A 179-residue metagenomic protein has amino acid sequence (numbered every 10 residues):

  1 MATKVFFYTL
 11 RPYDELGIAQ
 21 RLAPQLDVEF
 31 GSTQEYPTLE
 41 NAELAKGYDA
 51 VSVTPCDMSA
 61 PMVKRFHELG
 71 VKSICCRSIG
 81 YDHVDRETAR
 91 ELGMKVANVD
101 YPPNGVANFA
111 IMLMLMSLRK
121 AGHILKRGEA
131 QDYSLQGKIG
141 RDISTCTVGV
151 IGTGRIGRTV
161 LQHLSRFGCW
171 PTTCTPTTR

Functional and structural regions predicted by a protein language model:
M1-Y48, G168-W170: N-terminal glycine-/charge-rich "phosphate-binding" loop or analogous flexible N-terminal tail
A2, G47, V71, S144-T147: Phosphate-coordination loops involved in phosphoryl transfer and adenosine-cofactor binding
L10-Y13, T33-P37, T54-S59, S78-Y81 (+1 more regions): Short beta->alpha connector loops
F30-Y36, T54-C56, R127-Q136, R179: Short gly/ser/thr-rich secondary-structure transition/capping motifs
L39-A42, V63, G140: Short hydrophobic/charged patches on amphipathic alpha-helices used for structural packing and interfaces
Y48-L125, G137: Phosphate/diphosphate ligand-binding glycine-rich loop within oxidoreductases
G137-R179: Rossmann-like dinucleotide/phosphate-binding beta-alpha-beta segment
